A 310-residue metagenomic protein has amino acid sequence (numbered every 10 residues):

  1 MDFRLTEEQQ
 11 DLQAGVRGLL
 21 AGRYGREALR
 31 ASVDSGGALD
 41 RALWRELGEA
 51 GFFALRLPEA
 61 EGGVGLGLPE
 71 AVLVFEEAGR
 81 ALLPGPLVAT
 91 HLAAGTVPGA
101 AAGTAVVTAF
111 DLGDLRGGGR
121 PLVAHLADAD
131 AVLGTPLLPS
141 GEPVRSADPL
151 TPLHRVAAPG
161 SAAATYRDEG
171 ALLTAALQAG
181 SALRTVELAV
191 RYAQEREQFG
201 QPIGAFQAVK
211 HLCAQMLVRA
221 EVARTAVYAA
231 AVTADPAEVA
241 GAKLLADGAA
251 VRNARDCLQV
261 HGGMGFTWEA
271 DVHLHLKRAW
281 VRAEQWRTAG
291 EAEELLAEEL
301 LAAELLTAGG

Functional and structural regions predicted by a protein language model:
M1-A78, L172-G310: Alpha-helical interface subdomain recognition
L82-E187, R191, G310: FAD-binding core of flavoproteins
